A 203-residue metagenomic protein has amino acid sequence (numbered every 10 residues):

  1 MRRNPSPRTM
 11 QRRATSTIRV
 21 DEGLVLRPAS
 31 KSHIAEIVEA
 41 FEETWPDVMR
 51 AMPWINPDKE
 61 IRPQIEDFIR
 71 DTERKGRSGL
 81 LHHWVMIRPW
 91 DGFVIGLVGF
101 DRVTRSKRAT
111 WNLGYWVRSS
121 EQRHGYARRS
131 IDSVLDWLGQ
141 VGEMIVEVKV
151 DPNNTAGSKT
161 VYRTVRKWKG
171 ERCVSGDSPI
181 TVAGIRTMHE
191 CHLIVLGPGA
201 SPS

Functional and structural regions predicted by a protein language model:
M1-E36, A40-R50, H83-S203: Acyl-donor (CoA/ACP) binding surface of acyl/acetyltransferases
M49-D71, H82: Conserved GNAT-fold acetyl-CoA-binding loop/helix
R70-E73, L135: Generic structural signal for well-ordered alpha-helical scaffold segments
R74-G79: Short loop/turn motifs at secondary-structure junctions and domain boundaries
